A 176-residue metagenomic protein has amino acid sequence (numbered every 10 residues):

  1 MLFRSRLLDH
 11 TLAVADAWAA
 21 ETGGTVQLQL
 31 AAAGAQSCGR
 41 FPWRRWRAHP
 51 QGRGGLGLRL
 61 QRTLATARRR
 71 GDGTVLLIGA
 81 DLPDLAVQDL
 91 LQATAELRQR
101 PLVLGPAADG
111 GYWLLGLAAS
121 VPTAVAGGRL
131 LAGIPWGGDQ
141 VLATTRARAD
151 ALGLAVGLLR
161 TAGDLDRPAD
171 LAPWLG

Functional and structural regions predicted by a protein language model:
M1-L2: Short, small-residue-biased leader/transition segments that mark boundaries at the very start of proteins
A13-T22: Short, acidic, metal-binding catalytic loop of nucleotide-sugar glycosyltransferases
G23-G34: Short beta-strand/loop segment that forms part of the nucleotide-sugar
R40-T74, G138: Short phosphate-binding loop-to-helix
L76-I78: Short aromatic-hydrophobic micro-motifs that form the base-stacking/packing surface for donor nucleotide recognition
L85-G110: Conserved donor-nucleotide/metal-binding helix-loop-beta segment in metal-dependent transferases, i.e., the alpha-helix
P122-R148: Short, glycine-/small-residue-rich phosphate/pyrophosphate-handling segment
A143-G176: Conserved alpha/beta core of the MobA/IspD/sugar-nucleotide pyrophosphorylase nucleotidyltransferase superfamily
